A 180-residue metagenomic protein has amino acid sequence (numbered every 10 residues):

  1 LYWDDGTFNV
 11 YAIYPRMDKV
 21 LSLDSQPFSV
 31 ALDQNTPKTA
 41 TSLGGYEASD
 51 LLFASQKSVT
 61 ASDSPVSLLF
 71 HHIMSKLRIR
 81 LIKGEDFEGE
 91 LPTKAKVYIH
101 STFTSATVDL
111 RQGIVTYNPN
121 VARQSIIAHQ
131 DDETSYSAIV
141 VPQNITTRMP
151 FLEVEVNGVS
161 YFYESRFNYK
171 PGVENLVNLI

Functional and structural regions predicted by a protein language model:
L1-L91, S135, T147-R148, E153-Y161 (+2 more regions): Short, low-hydrophobicity acidic/polar segments
I13, Y98, I139: Residues in well-ordered beta-strands of folded domains
D86-A122: Short, ordered, surface-exposed loop/turn motifs in non-cytosolic proteins
A106, V115, E133, I145-T146: Intrinsically disordered/low-complexity terminal segments and short unstructured peptides
L110, I127, F162-N168: Short amphipathic beta-strand/extended segments with alternating polar/hydrophobic composition
Y117-E133: Extended, solvent-exposed segments with strong compositional bias
I127-A128, V177-L179: Broad, structure-driven detector of short, well-ordered beta-strand segments within folded domains
S137-N144: Short, hydrophobic beta-strand segments
